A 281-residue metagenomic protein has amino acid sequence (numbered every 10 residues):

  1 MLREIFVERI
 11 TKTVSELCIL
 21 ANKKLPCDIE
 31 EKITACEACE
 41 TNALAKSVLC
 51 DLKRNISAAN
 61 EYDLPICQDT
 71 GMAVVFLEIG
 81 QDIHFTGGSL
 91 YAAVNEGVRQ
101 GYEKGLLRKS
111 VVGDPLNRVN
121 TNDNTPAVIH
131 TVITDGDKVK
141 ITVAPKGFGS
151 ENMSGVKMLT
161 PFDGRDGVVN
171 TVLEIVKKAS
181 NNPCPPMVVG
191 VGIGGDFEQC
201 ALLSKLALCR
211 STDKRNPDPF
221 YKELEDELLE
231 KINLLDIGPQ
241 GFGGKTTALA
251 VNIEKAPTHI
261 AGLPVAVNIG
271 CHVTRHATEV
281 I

Functional and structural regions predicted by a protein language model:
M1-I281: Non-transmembrane, aqueous-exposed alpha-helical and coiled segments at domain scale
